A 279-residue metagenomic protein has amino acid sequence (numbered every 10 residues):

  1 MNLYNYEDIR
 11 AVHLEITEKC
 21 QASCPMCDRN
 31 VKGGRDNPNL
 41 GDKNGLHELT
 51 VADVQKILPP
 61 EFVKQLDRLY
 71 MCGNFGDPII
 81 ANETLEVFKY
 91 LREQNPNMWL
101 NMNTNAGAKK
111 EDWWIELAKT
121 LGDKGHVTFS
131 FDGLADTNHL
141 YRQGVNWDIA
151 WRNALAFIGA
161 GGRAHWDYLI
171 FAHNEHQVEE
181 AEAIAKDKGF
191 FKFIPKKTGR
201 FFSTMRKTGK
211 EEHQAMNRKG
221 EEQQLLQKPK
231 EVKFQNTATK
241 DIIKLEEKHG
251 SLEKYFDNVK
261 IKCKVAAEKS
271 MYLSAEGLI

Functional and structural regions predicted by a protein language model:
M1-D8, A22: Recognition helices and adjacent regulatory flanks at domain boundaries
Y4-E7, E15, N30-V31, R35-L49 (+5 more regions): Radical SAM enzyme [4Fe-4S]-AdoMet core and its adjacent flexible, acidic and glycine-rich loops/tails across
H13, T17, Q21: Residues immediately within or flanking Cys/His clusters that coordinate Zn2+ in small zinc-binding modules
Q21-R29: Local cysteine-cluster metal-coordination motifs and their immediate loop/turn environment, predominantly Fe-S cluster
S23, F75, E276-L278: Residue-level recognition of short loop/turn positions
H47, G76-N82, G107-D112, F171-H176: Acidic-and-aromatic substrate-binding clefts and catalytic sites of carbohydrate-active enzymes
D67-G76: Active-site groove signature of glycoside hydrolases
R68, I80, W99, T128-F129: Catalytic phosphate/metal-binding cores of nucleic-acid and nucleotide-processing enzymes, i.e., regions that mediate
